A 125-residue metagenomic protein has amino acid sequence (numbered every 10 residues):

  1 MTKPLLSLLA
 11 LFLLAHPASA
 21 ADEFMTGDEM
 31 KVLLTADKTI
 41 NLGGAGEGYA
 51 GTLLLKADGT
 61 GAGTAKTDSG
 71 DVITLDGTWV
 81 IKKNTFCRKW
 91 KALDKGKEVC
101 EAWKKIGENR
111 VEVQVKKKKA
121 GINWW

Functional and structural regions predicted by a protein language model:
T2-L8: Sec-dependent signal peptide recognition, specifically the positively charged N-region followed immediately by
L6, H16-W125: Lipid interaction determinants
